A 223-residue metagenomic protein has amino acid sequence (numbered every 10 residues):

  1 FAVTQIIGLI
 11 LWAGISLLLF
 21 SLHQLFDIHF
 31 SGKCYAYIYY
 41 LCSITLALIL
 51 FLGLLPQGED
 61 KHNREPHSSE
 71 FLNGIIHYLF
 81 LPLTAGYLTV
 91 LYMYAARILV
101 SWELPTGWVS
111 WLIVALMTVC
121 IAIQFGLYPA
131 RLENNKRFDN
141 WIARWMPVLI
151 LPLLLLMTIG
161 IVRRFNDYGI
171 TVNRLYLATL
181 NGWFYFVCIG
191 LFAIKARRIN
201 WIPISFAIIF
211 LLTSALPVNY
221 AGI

Functional and structural regions predicted by a protein language model:
F1-I76: Membrane-interface helix-loop-helix junctions at boundaries between adjacent transmembrane segments
V3-I10, C34-L41, S68-P82, W108-L112 (+3 more regions): Alpha-helical transmembrane segments of integral membrane proteins
I7-S16, Y39-Q57, T84-G86, V114-L127 (+1 more regions): Hydrophobic cores of alpha-helical transmembrane segments in multi-pass inner/ER membrane proteins, independent
G14, T118, W141-A196: Membrane-embedded alpha-helical segments of integral membrane proteins
S21-Y37, K61-S68, M93-G107, N135 (+1 more regions): Membrane-interface interhelical loops and short amphipathic "cap" helices that link adjacent transmembrane segments
N73, H77, T84-R164: Hydrophobic alpha-helical segments
I194-A207: Membrane-interfacial entry segments at the cytosolic side of transmembrane helices
T213-I223: Hydrophobic alpha-helical transmembrane segments in integral membrane proteins
